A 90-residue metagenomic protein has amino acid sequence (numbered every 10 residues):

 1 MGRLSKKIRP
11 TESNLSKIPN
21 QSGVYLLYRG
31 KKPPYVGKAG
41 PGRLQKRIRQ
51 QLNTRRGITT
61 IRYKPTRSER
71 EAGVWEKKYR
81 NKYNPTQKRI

Functional and structural regions predicted by a protein language model:
M1-N53, T59, T66-K78: GIY-YIG nuclease catalytic motif and its immediate N-terminal context
N81: Active-site-proximal loop/helix of nucleotide/amide-processing enzymes and allied scaffolds
N84-I90: Coupling/hinge elements of helicase-like and P-loop NTPase modules
